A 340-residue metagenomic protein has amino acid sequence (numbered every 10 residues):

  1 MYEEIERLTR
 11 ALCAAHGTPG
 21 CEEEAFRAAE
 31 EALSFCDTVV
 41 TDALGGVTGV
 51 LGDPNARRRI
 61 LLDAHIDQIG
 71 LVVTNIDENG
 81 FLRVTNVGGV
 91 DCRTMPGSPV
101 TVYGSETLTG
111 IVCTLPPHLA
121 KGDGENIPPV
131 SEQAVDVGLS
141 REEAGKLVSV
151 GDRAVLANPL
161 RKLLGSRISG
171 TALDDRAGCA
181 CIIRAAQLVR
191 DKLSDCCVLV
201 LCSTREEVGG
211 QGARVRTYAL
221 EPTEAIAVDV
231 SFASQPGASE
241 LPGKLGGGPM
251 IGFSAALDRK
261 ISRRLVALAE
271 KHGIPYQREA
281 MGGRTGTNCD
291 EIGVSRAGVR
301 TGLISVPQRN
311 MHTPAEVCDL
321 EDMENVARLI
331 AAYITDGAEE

Functional and structural regions predicted by a protein language model:
M1-E340: N-terminal hydrophobic/helix-forming segments and targeting peptides
